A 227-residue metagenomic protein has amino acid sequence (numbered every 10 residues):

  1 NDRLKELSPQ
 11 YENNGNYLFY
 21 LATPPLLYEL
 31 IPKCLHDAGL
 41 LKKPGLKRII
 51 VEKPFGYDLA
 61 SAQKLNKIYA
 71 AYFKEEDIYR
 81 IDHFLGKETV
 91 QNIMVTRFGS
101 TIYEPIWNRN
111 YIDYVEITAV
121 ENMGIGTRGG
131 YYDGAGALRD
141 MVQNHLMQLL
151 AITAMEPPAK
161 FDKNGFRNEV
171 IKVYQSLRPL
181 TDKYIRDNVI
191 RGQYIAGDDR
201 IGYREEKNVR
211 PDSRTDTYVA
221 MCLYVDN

Functional and structural regions predicted by a protein language model:
N1-V51, F55-N227: Secretory/organelle targeting and membrane-embedding segments
